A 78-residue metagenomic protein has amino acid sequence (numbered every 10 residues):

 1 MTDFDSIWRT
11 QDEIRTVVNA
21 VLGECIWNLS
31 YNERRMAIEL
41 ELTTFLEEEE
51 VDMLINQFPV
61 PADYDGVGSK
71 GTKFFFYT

Functional and structural regions predicted by a protein language model:
M1-M36: An N-terminal amphipathic alpha-helical segment
T2, N56, T72-F74: Short non-domain terminal segments
D5, E41-T43, D65-V67: Intrinsically disordered, low-complexity regions of eukaryotic proteins
I14, V18, E50-P59: Short amphipathic alpha-helices in soluble, non-transmembrane regions that often serve as interface/regulatory elements
E24-N28, Q57-G66: Short secondary-structure junctions
C25-L46, G71-K73: Short glycine-rich, basic-tinged beta-strand/loop micro-motifs
G66-T78: C-terminal edge-of-domain segments
